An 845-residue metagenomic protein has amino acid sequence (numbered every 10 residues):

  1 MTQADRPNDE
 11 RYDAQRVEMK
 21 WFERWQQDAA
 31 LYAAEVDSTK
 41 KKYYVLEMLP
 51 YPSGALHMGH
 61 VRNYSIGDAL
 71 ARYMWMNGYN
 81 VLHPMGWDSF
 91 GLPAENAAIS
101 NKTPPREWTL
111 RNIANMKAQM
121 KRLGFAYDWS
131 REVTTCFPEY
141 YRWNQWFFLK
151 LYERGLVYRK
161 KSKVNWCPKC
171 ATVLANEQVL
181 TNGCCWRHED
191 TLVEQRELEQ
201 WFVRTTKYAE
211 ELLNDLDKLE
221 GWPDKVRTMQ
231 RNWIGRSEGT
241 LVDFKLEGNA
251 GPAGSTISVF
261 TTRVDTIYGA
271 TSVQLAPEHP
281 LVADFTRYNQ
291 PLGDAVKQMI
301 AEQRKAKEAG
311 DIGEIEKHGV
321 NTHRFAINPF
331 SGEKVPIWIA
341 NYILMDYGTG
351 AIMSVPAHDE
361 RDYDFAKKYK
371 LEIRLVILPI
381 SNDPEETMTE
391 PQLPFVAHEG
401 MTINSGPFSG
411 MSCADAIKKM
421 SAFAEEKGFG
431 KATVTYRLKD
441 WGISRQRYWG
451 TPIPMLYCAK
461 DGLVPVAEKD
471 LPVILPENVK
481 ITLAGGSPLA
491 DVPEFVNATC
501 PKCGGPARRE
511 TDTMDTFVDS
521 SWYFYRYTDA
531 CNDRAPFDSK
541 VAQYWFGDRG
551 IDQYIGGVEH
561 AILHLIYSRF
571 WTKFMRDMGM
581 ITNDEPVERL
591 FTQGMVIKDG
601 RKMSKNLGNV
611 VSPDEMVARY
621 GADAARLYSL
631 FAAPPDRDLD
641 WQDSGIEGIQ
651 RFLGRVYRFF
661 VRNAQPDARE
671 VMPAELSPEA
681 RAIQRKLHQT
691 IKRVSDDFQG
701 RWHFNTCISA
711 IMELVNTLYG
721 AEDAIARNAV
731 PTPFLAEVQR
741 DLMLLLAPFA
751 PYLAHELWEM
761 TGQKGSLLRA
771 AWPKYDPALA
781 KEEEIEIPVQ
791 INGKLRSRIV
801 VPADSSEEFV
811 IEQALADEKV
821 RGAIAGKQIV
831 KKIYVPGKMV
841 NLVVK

Functional and structural regions predicted by a protein language model:
M1-D28, Y32-K42, V264, A276-H279 (+10 more regions): Basic, alpha-helical terminal appendages of large translation-related enzymes
T2, R6, R11, K20 (+9 more regions): Residue patterns forming the tRNA-binding/recognition surfaces of aminoacyl-tRNA synthetases and related DALR
Q3-L46, W75-P84, W108-N115, G221 (+2 more regions): Conserved oxyanion/phosphate-binding beta-strand-loop segments in alpha/beta enzyme cores
D9-Y12, G239-L241, L378-S381, T387-A422 (+7 more regions): Long, charged, mostly alpha-helical binding arms that flank functional sites
A34-T103, E132-F147, T261-T262, P329-F365 (+1 more regions): N-terminal catalytic cores of NTP/NDP-binding nucleotidyl/phosphoryl-transfer enzymes
G67, N80, H279-I380, E385 (+2 more regions): Catalytic alpha/beta core of large soluble enzyme barrels
D88, E153-C167, A432-D461, I566 (+4 more regions): Helix-rich, typically C-terminal accessory recognition domains appended to large enzymatic cores
T206-R236, A276-H318, L471-T499, Q739-A771: Amphipathic alpha-helical
